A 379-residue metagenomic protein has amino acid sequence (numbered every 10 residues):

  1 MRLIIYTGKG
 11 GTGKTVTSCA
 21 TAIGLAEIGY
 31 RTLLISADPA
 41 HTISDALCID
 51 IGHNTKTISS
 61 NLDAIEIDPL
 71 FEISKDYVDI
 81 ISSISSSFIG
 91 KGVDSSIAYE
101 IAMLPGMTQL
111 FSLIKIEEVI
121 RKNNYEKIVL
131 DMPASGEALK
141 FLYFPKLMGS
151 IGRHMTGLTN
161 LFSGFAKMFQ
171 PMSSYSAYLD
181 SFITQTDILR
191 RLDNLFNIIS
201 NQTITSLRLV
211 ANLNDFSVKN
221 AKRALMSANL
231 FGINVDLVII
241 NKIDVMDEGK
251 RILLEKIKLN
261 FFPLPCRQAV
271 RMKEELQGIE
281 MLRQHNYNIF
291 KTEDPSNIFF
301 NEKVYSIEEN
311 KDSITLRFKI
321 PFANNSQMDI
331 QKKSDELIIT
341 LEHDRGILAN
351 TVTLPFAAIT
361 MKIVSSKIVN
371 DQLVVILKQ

Functional and structural regions predicted by a protein language model:
M1-T12, V16-D193: Nucleotide-state-sensitive switch-loop elements of NTP-binding domains
T12, N324-Q327: Short beta-strands and strand-coil junctions in structured, solvent-facing domains, enriched
D50, A224-N229, K333-S334: Short, solvent-exposed amphipathic alpha-helical segments in soluble enzyme and RNA/protein-processing domains
L189-N325, E342-P355, K378: C-terminal lobe/tail of nucleotide-utilizing enzymes
G278, I307-K311, K332-S334, S366-N370: Generic beta-strand structural signal
F318, K332, S366, V375-K378: Long, basic/Gly/Ser/Thr-rich N-terminal segments that mediate initial subcellular attachment or targeting
D335-I339: Short aromatic-glycine-enriched beta-strand elements
L354-D371: Short, surface-exposed loop/turn motifs with a glycine/proline- and acidic-biased composition
